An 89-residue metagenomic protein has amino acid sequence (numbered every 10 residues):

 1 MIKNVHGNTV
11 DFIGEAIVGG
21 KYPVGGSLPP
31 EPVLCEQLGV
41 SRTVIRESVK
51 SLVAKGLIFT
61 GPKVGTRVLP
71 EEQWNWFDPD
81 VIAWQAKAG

Functional and structural regions predicted by a protein language model:
M1-G89: Short linear motifs at protein or domain termini
